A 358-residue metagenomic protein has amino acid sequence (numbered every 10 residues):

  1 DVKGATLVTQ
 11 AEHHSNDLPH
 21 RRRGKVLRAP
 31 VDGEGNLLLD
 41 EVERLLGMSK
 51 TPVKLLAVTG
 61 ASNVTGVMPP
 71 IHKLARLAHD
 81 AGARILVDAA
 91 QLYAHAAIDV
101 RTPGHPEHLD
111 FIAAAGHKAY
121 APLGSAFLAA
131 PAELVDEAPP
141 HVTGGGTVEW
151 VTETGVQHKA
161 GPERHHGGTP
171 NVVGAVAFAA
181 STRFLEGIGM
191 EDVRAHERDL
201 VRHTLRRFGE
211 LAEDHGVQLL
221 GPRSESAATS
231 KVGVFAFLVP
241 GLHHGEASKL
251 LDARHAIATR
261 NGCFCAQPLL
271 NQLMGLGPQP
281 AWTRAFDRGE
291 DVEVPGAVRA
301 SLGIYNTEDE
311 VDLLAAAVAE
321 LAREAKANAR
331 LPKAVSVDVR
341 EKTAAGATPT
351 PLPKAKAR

Functional and structural regions predicted by a protein language model:
D1-R358: Pyridoxal 5′-phosphate
